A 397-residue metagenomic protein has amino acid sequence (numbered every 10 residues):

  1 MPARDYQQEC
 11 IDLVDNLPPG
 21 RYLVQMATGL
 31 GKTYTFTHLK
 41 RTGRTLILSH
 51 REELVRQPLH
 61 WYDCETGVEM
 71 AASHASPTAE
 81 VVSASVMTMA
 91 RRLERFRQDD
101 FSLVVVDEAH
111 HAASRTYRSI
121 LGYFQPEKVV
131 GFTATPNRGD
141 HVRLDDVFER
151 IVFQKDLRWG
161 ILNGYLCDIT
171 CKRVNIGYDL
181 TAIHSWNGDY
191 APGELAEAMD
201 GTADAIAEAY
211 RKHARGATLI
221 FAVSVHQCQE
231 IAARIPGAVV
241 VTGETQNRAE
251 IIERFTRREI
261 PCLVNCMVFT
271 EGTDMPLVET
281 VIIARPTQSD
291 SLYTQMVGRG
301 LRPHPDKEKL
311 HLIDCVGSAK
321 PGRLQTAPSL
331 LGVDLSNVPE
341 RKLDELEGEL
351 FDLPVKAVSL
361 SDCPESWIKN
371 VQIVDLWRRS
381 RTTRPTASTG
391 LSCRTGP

Functional and structural regions predicted by a protein language model:
P18-L39, F221: Walker A/P-loop
R44-V55, E194-R234: Conserved strand-helix element at the start of the C-terminal RecA-like helicase core
R56, G67-T78, L219, Q227-I231 (+1 more regions): Conserved helicase ATPase core of P-loop NTP-dependent helicases/translocases
M87-R92, L103, G243-L335: Conserved RecA-like P-loop NTPase helicase motor core
H110-C171: Post-DEXD/H (motif II) to motif III coupling segment of the RecA-like Helicase ATP-binding lobe
I151-L219: Conserved interdomain linker/interface between the two RecA-like ATPase lobes of SF2 helicase motors
F153-C167, S185, R302-V355: A conserved SF2-helicase RecA2
A205-K212, A217, G322-P397: Long, largely alpha-helical accessory region at the distal end of helicase-like NTP-driven motors
